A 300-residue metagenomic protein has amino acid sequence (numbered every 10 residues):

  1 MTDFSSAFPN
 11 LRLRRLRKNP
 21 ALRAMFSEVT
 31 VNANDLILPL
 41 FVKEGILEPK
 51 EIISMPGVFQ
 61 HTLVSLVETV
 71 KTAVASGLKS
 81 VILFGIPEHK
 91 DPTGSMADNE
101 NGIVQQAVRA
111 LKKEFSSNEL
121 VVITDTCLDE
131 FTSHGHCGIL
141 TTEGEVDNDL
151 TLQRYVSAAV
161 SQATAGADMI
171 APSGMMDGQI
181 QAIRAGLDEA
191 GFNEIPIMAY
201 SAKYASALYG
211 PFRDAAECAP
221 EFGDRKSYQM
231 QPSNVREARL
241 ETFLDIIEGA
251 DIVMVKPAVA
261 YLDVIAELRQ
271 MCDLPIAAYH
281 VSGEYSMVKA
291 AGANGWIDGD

Functional and structural regions predicted by a protein language model:
T2-A7, L11, N19, V31-I37 (+1 more regions): Alpha/beta enzyme core
